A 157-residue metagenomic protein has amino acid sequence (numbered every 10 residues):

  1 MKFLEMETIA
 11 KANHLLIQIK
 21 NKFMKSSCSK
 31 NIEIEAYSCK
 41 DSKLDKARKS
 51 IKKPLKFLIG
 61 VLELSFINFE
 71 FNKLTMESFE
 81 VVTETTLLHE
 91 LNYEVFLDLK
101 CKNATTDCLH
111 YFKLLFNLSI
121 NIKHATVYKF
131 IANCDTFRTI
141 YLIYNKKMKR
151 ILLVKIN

Functional and structural regions predicted by a protein language model:
M1-Y128: Early compact domain cores of eukaryotic multidomain regulators
N133-N157: Compact beta-sheet-dominated globular domain cores
